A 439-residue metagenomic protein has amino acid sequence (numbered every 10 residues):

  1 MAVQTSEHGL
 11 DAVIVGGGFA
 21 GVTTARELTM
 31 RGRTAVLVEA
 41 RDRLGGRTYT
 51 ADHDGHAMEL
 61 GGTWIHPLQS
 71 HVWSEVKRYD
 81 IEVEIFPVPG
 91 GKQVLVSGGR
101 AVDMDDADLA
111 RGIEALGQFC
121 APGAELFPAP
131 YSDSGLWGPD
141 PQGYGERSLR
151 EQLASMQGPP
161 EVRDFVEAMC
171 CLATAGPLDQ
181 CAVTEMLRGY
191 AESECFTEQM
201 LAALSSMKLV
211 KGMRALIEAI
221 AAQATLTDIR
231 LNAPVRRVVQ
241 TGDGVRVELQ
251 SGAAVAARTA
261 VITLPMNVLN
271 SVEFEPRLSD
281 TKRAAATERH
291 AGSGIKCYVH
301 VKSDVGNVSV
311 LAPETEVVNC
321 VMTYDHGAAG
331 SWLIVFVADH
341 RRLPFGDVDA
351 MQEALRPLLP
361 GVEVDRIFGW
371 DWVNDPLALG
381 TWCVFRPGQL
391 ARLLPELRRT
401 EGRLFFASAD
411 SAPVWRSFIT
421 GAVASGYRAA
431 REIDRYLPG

Functional and structural regions predicted by a protein language model:
A2-S6, D11, T23, R31 (+3 more regions): Conserved flavin/dinucleotide-binding core of flavoenzymes
G16-G18: Glycine-rich Rossmann-fold phosphate-binding loop(s) that bind the pyrophosphate of adenine dinucleotide cofactors
T29-H53: Glycine-rich FAD pyrophosphate-binding loop
G45, V76, L153, I220 (+6 more regions): Generic structural signal for small/hydrophobic residues in well-ordered secondary structure, especially within
G46-V72, G90, G135-W137, E185-T197: Glycine-rich active-site loop/strand segments that organize a redox cofactor
H56-L126: Dinucleotide-binding Rossmann-like beta1-alpha1 core, especially the glycine-rich loop that anchors the ADP
S132-P234, T263-P265, E273: Active-site/ligand-binding neighborhood in enzyme catalytic cores
A233-P234, V239-Q240, R246-N307: Central helical "cap/lid" subdomain
